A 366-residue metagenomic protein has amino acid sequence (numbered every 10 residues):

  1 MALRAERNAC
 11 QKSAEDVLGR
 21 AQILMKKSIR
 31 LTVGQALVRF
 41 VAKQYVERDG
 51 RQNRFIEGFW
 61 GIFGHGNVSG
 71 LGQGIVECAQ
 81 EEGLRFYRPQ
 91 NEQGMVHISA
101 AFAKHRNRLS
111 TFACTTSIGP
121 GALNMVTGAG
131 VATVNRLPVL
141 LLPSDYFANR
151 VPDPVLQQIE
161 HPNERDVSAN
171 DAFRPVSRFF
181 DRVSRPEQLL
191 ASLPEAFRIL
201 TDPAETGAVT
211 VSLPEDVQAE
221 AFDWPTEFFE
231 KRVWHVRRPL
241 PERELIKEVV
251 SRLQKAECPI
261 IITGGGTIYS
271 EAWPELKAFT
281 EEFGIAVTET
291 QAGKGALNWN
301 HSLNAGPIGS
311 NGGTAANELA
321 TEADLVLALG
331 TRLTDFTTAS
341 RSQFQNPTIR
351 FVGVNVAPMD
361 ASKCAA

Functional and structural regions predicted by a protein language model:
R4-R7, R20: Basic polycationic patches enriched in arginine
S13-A366: N-terminal alpha/beta PP-like core and its mobile active-site loop of ThDP/TPP-dependent enzymes
